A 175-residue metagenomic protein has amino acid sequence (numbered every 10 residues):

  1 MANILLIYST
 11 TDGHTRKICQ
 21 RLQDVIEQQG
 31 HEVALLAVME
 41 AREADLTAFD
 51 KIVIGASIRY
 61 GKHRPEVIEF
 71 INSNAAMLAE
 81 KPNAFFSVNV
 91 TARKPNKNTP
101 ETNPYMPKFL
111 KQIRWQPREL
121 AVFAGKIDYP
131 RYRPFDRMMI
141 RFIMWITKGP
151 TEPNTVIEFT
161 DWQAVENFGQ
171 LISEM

Functional and structural regions predicted by a protein language model:
M1-A2, W115: Short gly/pro-enriched beta-turn/loop segments at secondary-structure junctions
A2-Q29: N-terminal beta1-alpha1 ligand-phosphate binding loop
I4, A34-L35: Acidic/proline-rich low-complexity IDRs
T11-D12, E40, V90, I127: Short, glycine/serine-rich, charged loops/turns that create anion-binding and catalytic segments at active sites
V25, Q29, A34, A48 (+1 more regions): FMN-binding flavodoxin-like domain, especially the glycine-rich phosphate-binding loop
L36-R42: Short acidic loop-to-helix transition motifs that present clustered carboxylates
R42-A48: Short amphipathic alpha-helix with an adjacent loop that forms part of the alpha/beta core around
